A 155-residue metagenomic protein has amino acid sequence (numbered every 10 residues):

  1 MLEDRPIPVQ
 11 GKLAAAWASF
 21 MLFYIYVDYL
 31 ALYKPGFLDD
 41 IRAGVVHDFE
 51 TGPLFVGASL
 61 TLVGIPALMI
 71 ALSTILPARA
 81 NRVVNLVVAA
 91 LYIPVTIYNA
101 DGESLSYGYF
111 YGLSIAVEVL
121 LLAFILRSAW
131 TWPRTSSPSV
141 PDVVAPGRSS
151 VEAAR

Functional and structural regions predicted by a protein language model:
M1-F23: Cytosolic juxtamembrane helix and N-cap/initiation of the first transmembrane helix
W17-D28, P66, I70, A89-N99 (+2 more regions): Helical transmembrane-bundle signal
S19-P53: Hydrophobic transmembrane helix segments
D48-I65: Interfacial helix-start motif at the membrane-water boundary
V63-V83: Juxtamembrane helix-break-helix junctions at the cytosolic face of small multi-pass alpha-helical membrane proteins
N81, P94-S114: Membrane-helix boundary connector in multi-pass membrane proteins
L120-V140, A145: Membrane-water interface at the C-terminal end of transmembrane alpha helices
D142-R155: Short, intrinsically disordered terminal tails adjacent to the first/last structured region
